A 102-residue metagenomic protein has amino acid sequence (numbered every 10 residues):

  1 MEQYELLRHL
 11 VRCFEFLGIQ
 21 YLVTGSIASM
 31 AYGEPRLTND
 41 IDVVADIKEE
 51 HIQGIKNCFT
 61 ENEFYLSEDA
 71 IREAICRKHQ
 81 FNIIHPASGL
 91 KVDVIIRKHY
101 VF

Functional and structural regions predicted by a protein language model:
M1-F102: Compositionally biased terminal segments of proteins
